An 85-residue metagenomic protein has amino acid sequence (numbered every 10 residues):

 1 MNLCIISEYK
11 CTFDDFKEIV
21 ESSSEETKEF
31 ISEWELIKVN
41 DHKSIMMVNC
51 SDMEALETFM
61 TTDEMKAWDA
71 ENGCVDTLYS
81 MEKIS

Functional and structural regions predicted by a protein language model:
M1-T61, K66, N72-S85: Short S/T/G/P-rich N-terminal loop/turn motif that feeds into the first structured element of a domain
